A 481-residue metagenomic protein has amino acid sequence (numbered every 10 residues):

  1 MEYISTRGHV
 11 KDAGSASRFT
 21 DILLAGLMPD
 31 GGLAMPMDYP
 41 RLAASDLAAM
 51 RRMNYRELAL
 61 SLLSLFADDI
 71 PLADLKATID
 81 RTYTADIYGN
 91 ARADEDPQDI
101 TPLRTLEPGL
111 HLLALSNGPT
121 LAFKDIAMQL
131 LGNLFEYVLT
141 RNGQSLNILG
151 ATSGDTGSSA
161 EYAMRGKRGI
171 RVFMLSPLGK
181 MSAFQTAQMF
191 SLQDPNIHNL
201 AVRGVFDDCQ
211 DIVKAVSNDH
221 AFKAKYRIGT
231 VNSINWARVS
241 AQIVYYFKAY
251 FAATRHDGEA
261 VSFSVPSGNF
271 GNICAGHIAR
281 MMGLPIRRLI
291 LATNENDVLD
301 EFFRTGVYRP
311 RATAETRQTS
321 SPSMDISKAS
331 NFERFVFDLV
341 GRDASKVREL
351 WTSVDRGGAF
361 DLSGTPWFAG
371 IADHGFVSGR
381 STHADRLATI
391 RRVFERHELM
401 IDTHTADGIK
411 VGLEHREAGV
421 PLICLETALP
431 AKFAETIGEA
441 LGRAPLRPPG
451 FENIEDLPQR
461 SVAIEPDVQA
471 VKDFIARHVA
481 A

Functional and structural regions predicted by a protein language model:
M1-A481: PLP-dependent amino-acid enzyme catalytic core
